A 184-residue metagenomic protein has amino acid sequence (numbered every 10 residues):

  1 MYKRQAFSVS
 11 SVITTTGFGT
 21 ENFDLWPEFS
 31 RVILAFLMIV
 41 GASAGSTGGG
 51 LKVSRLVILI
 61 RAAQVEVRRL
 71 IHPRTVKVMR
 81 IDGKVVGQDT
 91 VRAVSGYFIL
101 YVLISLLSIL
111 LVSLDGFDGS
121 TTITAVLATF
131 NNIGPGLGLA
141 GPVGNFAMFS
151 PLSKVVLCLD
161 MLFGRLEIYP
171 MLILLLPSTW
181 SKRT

Functional and structural regions predicted by a protein language model:
K3-T184: Membrane-proximal intracellular helices of multi-pass ion channels
